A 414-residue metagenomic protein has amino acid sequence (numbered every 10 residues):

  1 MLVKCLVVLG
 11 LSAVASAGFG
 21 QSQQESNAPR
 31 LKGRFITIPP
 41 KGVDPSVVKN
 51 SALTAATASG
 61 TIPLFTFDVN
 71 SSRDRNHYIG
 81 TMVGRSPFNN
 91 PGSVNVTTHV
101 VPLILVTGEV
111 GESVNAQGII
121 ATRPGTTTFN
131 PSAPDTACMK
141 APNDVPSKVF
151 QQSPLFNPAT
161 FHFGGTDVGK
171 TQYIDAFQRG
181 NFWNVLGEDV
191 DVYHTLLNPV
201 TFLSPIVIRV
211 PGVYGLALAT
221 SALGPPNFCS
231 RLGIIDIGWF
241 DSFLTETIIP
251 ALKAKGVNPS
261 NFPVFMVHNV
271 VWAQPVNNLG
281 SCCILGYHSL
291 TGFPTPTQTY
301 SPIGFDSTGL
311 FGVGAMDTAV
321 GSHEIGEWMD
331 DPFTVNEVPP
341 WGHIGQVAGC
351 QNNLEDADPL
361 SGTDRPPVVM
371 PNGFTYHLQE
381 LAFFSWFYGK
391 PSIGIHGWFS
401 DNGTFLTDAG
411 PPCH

Functional and structural regions predicted by a protein language model:
M1-L6: Bacterial N-terminal signal peptides that target proteins for export
V8, A141, L232, L285-G286 (+1 more regions): General secretory precursor processing signal
L9-G18: Hydrophobic h-region of N-terminal signal peptides that target proteins for export in Gram-negative bacteria
F19-P158, E380-F383, Y388-H414: N-terminal module-boundary/linker segments of secreted carbohydrate-active enzymes
C138-R231: Low-complexity, serine/threonine/proline-enriched polar segments
P226-W328, P332-T334: Active-site-proximal segment of zinc-dependent metalloprotease catalytic domains
P275-F311, A315, P332-H414: Metalloprotease/metallohydrolase-associated module, dominated by Zn2+-dependent proteases
